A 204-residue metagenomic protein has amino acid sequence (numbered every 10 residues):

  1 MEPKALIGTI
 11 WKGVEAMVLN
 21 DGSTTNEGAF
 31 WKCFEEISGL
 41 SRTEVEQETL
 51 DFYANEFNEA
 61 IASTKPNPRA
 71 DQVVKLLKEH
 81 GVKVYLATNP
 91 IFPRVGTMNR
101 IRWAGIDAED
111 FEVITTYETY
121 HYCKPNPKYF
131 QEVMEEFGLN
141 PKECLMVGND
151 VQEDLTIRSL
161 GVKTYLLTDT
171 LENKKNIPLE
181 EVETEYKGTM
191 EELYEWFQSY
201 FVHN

Functional and structural regions predicted by a protein language model:
M1-P68, Q72-K75, E79-H80, R94: N-terminal helical cap/lid subdomain that shapes the substrate entry/recognition surface in HAD-like hydrolases
K75, I91-F92, T97-N204: Asp-based, Mg2+/Mn2+-dependent phosphohydrolase catalytic module
L86-T88: Short beta-strand segments
